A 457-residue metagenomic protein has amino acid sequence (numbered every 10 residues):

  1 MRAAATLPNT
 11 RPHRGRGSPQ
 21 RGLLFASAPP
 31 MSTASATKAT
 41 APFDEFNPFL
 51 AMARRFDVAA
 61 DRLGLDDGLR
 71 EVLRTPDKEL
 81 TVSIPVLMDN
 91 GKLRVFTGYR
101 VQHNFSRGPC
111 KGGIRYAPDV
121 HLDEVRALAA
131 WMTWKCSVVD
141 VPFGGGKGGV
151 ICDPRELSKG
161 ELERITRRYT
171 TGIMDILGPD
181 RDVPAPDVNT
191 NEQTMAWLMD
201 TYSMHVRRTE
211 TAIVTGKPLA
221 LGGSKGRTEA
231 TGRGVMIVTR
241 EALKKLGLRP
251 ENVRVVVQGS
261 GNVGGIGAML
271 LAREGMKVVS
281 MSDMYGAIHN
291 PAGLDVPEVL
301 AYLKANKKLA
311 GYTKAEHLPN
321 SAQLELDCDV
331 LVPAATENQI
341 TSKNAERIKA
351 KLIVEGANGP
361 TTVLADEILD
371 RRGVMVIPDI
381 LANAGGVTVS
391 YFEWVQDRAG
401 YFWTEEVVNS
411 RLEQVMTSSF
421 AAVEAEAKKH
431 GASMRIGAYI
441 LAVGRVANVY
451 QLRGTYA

Functional and structural regions predicted by a protein language model:
M1-A36: N-terminal mitochondrial targeting presequence
P42-F46, A242-L243, E346-A457: Adenosine-phosphate binding glycine-rich loop
P42-S83: Short, Gly/Pro- and small/polar-rich lid/capping loops
V82-P154: Glycine-rich, N-terminal phosphate-binding loop and its surrounding beta-alpha-beta segment
A117, S137-E251: Glycine/serine-rich phosphate-binding loop and adjoining beta1-alpha1 elements at the start of nucleotide-handling
K217, G223-E325: Glycine-rich phosphate/diphosphate-binding loop of Rossmann-like nucleotide-binding domains
G286-V376: Rossmann-like adenosine-cofactor binding region
